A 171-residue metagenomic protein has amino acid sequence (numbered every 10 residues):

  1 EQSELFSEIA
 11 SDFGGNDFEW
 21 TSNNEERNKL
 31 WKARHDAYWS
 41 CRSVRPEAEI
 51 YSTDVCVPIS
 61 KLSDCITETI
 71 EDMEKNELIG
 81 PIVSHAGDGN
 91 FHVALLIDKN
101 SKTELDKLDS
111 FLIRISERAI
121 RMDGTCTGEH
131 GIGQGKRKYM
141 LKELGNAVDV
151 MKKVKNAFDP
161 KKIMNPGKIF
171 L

Functional and structural regions predicted by a protein language model:
E1-K107, F111-R114, R118, M122: C-terminal substrate-recognition/cap domain of FAD-linked oxidoreductases
E19-R34, C126-K142, F170: Short proline/glycine- and acidic-rich turn/helix-capping motifs at secondary-structure junctions
T53, F91-L95, H130, K136 (+1 more regions): A structural signal for short, well-ordered beta-strand segments
T103-K107, F111, I132, K142 (+1 more regions): Short amphipathic alpha-helical interaction segments
S110-E117, T127, G135, D149: Short amphipathic alpha-helical segments
R114-T125, L141-K142, N156: Short basic/hydrophobic patches in alpha-helices and adjacent helix-turn junctions that form amphipathic surface motifs
I120-I132, G145, P160-M164: Alpha-helix capping/hinge segments and adjacent helical runs
K136-L171: Activity-critical C-terminal alpha-helical subdomain
